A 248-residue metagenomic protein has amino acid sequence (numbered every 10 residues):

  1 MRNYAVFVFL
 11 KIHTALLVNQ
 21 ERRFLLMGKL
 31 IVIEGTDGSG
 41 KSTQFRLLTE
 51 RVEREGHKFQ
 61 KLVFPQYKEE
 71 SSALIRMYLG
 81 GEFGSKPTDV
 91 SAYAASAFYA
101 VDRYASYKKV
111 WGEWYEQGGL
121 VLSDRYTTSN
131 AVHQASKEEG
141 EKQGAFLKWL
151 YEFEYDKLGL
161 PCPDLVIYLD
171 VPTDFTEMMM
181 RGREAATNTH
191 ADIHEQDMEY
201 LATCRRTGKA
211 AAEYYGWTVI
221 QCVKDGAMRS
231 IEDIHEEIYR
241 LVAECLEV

Functional and structural regions predicted by a protein language model:
V8-L26: Short, Lys/Arg-enriched N-terminal segments with co-localized hydrophobic residues within the first ~10-30 amino acids
I33: Hydrophobic anchor at the beta1->P-loop junction of P-loop NTPases
T36: P-loop (Walker A) phosphate-binding loop of NTP-binding proteins
K41: Conserved lysine of the Walker
Q44: Hydrophobic positions on the alpha1 helix immediately C-terminal to the Walker A/P-loop
T49, D174-V248: NTP-dependent small-molecule kinase module
H57-L158: ATP-dependent small-molecule kinase phosphotransfer cores that center on conserved nucleotide phosphate-binding segments
T128-R206: A glycine- and Lys/Arg-enriched "phosphate-lid" helix/loop adjacent to the NTP-binding pocket of small-molecule kinases
